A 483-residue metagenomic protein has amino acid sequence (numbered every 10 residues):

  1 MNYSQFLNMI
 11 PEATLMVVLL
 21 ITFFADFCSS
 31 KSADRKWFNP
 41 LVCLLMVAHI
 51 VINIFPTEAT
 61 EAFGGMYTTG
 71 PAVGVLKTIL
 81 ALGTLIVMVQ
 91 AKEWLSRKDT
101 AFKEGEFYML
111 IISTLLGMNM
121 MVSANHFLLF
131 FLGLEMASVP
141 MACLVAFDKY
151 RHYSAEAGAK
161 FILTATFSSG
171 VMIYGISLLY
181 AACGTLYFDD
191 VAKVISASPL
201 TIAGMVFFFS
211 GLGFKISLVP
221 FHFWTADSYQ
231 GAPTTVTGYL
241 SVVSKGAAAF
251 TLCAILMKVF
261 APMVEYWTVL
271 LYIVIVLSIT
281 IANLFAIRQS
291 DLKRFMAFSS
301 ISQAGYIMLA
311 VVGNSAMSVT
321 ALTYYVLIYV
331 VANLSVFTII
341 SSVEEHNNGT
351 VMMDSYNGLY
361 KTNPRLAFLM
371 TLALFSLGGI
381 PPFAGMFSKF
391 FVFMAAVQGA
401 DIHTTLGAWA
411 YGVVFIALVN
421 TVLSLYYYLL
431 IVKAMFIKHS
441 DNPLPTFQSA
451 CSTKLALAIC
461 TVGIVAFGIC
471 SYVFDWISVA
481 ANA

Functional and structural regions predicted by a protein language model:
M1-A483: Alpha-helical transmembrane segments of multi-pass membrane proteins predominantly involved in bioenergetics
